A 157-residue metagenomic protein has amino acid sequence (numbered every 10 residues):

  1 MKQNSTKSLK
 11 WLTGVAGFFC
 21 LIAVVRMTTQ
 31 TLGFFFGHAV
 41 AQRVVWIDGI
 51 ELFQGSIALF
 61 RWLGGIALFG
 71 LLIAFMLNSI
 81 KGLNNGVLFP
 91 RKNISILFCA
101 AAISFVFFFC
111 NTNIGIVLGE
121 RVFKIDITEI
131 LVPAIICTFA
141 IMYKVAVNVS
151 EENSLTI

Functional and structural regions predicted by a protein language model:
M1-L32: Cytosolic juxtamembrane helix and N-cap/initiation of the first transmembrane helix
T13-F19, F60-L68, L97-A101, I127 (+1 more regions): Alpha-helical transmembrane segments of integral membrane proteins, emphasizing hydrophobic/aromatic residues
C20-A23, L68-L72, A101-F109, I136: Hydrophobic alpha-helical transmembrane segments of multi-pass integral membrane proteins
L21-H38, E129, P133-I136, A140-I141: Alpha-helical transmembrane segments of multi-pass membrane proteins
F36-G65: Membrane-helix boundary elements
F53-Q54, L72-K92: Membrane-helix boundary/interface segments in integral membrane proteins
N93-R121: Hydrophobic alpha-helical transmembrane segments of integral membrane proteins
N111-I157: Alpha-helical transmembrane segments of multi-pass integral membrane proteins, characterized by long hydrophobic
